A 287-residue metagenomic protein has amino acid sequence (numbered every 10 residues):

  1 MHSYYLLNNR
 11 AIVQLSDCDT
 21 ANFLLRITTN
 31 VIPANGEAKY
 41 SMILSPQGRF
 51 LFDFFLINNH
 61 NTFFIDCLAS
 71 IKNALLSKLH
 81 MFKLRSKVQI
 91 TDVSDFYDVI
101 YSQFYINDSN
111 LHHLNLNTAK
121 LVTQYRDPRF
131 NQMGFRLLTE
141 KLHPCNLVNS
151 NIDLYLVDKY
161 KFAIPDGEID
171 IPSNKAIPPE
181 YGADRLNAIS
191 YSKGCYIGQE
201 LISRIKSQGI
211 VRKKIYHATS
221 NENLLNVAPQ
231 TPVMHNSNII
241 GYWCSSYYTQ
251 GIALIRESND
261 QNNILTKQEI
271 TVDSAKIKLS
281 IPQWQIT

Functional and structural regions predicted by a protein language model:
M1-T287: Basic, glycine/lysine-rich polyanion-binding surfaces/domains
